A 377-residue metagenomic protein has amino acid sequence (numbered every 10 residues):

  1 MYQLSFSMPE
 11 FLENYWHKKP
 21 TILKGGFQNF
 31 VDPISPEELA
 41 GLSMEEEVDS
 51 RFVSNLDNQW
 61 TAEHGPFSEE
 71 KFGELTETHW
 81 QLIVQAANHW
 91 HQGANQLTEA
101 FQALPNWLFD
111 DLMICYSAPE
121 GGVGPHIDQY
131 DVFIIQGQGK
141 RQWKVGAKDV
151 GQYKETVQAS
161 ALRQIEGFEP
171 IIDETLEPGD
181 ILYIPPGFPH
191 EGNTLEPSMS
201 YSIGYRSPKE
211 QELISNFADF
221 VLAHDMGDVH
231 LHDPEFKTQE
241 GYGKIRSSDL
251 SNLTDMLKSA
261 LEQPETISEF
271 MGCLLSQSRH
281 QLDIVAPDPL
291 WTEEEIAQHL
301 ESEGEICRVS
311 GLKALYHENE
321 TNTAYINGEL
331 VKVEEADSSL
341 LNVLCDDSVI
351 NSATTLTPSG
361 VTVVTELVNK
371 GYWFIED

Functional and structural regions predicted by a protein language model:
M1-H64, E320-E376: N-terminal auxiliary "cap/dimerization" subdomain that precedes the catalytic jelly-roll/cupin core of mononuclear
M1-Y15, F27-D180, F188-K237: Active-site region of the double-stranded beta-helix
P20, P185-P186: Proline-centered helix-kink/hinge sites
R163-E166, I171-T175, E191-D377: Fe(II)/2-oxoglutarate
Y183-P185, E376: Residue-level recognition of conserved beta-strand edge/terminus positions
